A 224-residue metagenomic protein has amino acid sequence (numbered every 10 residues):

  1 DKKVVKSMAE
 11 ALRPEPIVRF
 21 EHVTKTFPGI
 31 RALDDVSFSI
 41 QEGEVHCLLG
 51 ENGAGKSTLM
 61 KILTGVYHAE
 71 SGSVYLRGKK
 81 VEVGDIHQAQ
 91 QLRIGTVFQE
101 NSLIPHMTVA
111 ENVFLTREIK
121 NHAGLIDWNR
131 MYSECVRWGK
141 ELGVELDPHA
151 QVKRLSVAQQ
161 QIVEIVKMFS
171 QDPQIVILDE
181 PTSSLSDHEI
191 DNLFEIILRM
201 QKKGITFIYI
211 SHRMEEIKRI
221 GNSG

Functional and structural regions predicted by a protein language model:
V4-G224: Glycine-rich phosphate-binding loops of nucleotide-dependent enzymes
